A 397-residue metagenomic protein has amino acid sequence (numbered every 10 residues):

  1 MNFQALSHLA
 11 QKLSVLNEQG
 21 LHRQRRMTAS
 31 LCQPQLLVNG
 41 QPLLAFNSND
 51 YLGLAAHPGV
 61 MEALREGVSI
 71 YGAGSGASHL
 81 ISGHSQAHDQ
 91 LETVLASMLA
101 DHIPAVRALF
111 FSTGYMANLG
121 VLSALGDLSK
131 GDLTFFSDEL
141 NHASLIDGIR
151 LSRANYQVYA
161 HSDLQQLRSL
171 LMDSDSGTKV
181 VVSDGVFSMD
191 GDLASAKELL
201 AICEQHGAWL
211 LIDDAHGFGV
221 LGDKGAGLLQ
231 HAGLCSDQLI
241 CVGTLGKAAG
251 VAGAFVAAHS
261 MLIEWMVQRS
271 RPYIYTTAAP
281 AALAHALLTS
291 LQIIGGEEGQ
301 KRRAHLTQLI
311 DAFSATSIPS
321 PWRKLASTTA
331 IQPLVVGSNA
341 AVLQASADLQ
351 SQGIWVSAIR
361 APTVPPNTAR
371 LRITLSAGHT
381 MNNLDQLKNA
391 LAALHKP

Functional and structural regions predicted by a protein language model:
A10-Q11, V15-A73, A208: N-terminal "arm"/small-domain region of PLP-dependent enzymes with the aminotransferase-like
P58, E62-E66, I70, A87 (+3 more regions): PLP-dependent enzyme catalytic core of the Aspartate aminotransferase-like
E62-F111: Conserved N-terminal alpha-helix of the aminotransferase class I/II PLP-enzyme fold
L122-A143: Conserved PLP-anchoring active-site segment centered on the Schiff-base-forming lysine
Q157-I212: Active-site phosphate-binding strand-loop segment of PLP-dependent enzymes
K224, Q230-W265: Active-site PLP attachment segment
A248-A315, W322-L325: PLP-dependent aminotransferase class I/II
Q300-D311, P319-Q352, T363, N367 (+1 more regions): Conserved PLP-binding catalytic core of the aspartate aminotransferase-like
